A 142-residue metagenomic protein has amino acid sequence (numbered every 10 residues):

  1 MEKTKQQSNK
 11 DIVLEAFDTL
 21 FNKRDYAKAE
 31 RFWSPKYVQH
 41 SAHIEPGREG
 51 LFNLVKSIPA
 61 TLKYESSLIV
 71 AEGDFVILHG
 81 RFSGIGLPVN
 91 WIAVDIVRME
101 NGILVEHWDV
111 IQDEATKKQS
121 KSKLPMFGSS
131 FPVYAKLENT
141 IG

Functional and structural regions predicted by a protein language model:
M1-G142: C-terminal and inter-domain tail/linker signature
